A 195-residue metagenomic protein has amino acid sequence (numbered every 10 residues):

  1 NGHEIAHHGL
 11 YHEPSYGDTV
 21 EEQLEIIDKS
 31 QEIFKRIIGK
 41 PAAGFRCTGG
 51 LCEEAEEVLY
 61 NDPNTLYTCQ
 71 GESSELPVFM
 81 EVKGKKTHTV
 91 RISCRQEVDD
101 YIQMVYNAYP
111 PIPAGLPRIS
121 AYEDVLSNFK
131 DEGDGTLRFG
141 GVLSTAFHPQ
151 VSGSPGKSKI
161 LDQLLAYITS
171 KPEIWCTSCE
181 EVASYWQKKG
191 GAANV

Functional and structural regions predicted by a protein language model:
N1-G44, T48-R91, Q96-E97, E123-T145 (+1 more regions): Catalytic alpha-helical scaffold of carbohydrate-active enzymes acting on polysaccharides/glycoconjugates
R91-G115: Glycine-rich, positively charged active-site loop/lid region within alpha/beta enzyme cores that binds and organizes
H148: Acidic/histidine-rich, metal-coordinating catalytic segments
